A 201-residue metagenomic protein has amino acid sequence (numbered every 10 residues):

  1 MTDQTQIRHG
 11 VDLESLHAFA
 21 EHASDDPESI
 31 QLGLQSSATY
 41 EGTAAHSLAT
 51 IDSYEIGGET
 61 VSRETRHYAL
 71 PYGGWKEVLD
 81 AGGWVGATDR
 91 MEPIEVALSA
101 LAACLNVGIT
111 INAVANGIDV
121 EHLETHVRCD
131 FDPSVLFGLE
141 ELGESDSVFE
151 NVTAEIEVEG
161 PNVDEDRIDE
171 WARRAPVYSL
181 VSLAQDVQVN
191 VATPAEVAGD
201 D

Functional and structural regions predicted by a protein language model:
M1-S99, I111-D201: Extended beta-strand/beta-hairpin segments
A100-V107: Alpha-helical metal-binding/catalytic segments enriched in His/Glu/Asp
